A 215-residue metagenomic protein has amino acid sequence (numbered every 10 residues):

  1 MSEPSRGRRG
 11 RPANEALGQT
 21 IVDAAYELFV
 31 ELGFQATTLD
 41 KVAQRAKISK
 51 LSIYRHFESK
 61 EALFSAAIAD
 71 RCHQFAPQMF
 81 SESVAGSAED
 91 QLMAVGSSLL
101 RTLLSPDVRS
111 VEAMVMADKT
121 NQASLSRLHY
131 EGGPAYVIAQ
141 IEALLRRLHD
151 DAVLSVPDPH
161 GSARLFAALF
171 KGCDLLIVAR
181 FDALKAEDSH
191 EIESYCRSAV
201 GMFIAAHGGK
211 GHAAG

Functional and structural regions predicted by a protein language model:
M1-I48, H56, E61-A62: Basic, helix-initiating cap at the start of DNA-binding domains
E3, A205-G215: Generic C-terminal helix-cap and adjacent flexible tail
L51: Key DNA-contact positions within bacterial/archaeal DNA-binding proteins
K60, A67, R71, L92 (+6 more regions): Hydrophobic/aromatic residues within well-ordered alpha-helical segments
S65-V95, R101-L103, D107, I141 (+1 more regions): Amphipathic alpha-helical linker/stalk segments
A69, D90-L125, F170-L176, G209-A213: Helical hydrophobic small-molecule/effector-binding pocket
D90, R101-T102, S110, M114 (+3 more regions): Amphipathic alpha-helical packing segments from all-alpha helical-bundle domains
R127, H149-V200, G211-G215: Hydrophobic/aromatic-rich alpha-helical bundle segments in the mid-to-C-terminal region
